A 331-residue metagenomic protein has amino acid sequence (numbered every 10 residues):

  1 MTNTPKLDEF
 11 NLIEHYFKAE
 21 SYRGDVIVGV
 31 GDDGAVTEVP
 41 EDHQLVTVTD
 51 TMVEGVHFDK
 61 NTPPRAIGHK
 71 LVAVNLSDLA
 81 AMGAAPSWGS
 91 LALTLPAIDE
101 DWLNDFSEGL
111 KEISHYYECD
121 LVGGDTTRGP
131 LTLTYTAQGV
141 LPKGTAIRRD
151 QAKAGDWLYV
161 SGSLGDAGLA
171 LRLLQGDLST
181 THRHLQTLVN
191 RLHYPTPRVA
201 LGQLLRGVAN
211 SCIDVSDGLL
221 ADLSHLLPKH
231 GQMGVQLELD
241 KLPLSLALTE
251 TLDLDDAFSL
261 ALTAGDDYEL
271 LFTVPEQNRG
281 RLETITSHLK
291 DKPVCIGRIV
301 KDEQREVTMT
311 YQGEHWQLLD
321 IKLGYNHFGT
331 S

Functional and structural regions predicted by a protein language model:
M1-H57, N61-P63, M82, S87 (+1 more regions): Extreme N-terminal cap/leader segments of soluble proteins
T2-K18, P96-D120, R128-L131, Q138 (+2 more regions): Glycine-/charge-enriched secondary-structure boundary and capping motifs
V28-G29, V46-V48, V122-G124, A137 (+3 more regions): General beta-strand structural signal in soluble alpha/beta enzymes
V36, N75, G83, L121 (+4 more regions): Residue-level signal for inorganic ion chemistry
M52, A85-Q175, R298: Glycine-rich anion-binding loops of enzyme active sites
R65-W88, D105-Y116, L204, G218-H225: Small-aliphatic-rich amphipathic alpha-helix that forms the alpha element of a beta-alpha
A170-Q186: Short, compositionally biased
R183-H225: Polyanion-binding loop/helix "lid" in catalytic or ligand-binding cores
